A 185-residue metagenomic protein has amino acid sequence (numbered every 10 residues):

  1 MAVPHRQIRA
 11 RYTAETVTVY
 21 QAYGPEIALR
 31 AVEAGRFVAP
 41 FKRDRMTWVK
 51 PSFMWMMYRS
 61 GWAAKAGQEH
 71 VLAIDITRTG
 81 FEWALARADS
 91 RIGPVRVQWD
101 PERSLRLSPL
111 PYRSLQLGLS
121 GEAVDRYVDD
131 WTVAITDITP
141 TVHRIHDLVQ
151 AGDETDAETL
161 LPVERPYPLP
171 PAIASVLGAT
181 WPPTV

Functional and structural regions predicted by a protein language model:
M1-R43: ADP-ribose/NAD+-binding catalytic cleft of ART/PARP-like enzymes
R6-E15, A63-E69, S108: Short, surface-exposed loop and linker segments with low hydrophobicity and enrichment for Pro/Ser/Thr
T16-T18, H70-L72, V95, R113-L115: Structural beta-strand/beta-sheet cores of well-ordered domains, especially the beta-sheet scaffolds that support
Q21-G24, M57, L119: Pocket-edge structural micro-motifs
E26-A28, P40, T47-W48, S114-G118 (+1 more regions): Residue-level preference for alpha-helix termini and adjacent loops
V38-R106: ADP-ribosyltransferase catalytic core
T79-E154: Long, low-complexity, intrinsically disordered segments enriched in glycines and aromatic residues
D137, H146, G152-V185: Aromatic-residue-lined binding/catalytic grooves and analogous aromatic/hydrophobic interfacial grooves in multimeric
